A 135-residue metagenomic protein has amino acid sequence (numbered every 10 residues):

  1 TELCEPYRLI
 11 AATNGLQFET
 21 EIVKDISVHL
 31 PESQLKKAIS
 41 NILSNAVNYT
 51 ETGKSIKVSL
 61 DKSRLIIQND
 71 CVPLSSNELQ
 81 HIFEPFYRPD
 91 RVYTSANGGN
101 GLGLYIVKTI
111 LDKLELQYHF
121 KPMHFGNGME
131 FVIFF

Functional and structural regions predicted by a protein language model:
Q17-S27: Conserved catalytic submotifs in the C-terminal HATPase_c
L35-I39: A residue-level detector for a conserved hydrophobic packing site within the catalytic ATP-binding domain
A46-V47: Short helix-loop "hinge" at the ATP-lid/N-box region of the Bergerat-fold HATPase_c
G53-R64: Short beta-strand/loop element within the Bergerat-fold HATPase_c
L74-R88: Short conserved segment of the HATPase_c
G98, G103, V107: Short alpha-helical Gxxx[C/S/T] motif in the catalytic ATP-binding
E115-M123: Glycine-rich ATP-binding loops of the HATPase_c
